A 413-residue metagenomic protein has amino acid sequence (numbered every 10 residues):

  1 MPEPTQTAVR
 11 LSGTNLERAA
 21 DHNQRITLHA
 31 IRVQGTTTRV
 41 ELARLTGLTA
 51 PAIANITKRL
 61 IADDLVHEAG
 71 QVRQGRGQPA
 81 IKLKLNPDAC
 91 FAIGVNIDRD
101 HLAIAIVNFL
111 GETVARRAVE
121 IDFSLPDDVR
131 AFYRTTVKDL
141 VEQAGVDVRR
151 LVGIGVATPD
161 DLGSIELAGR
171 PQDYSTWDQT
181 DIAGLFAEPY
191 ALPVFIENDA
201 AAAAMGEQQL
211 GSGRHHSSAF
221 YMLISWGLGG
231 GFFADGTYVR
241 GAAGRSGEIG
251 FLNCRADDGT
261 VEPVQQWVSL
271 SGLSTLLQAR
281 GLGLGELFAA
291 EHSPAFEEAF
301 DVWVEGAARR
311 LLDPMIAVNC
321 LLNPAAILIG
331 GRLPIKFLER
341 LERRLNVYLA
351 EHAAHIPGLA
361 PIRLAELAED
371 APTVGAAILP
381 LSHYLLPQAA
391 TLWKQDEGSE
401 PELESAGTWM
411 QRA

Functional and structural regions predicted by a protein language model:
M1-A69, G75-E120, S124-R149, A256-A413: ATP-binding/phosphotransfer module of carbohydrate and carboxylate kinases, centering on a glycine-rich
I31, T158, I224-W226, G331-R332: Short secondary-structure boundary segments
G75-R76, K84-P87, G211-H215, L223-I224: Solvent-exposed alpha-helices and their adjacent loops that cap or buttress functional pockets in soluble metabolic
A92-N96, L151-G155, A219-L223, G229: Short glycine-aspartate micro-motif
T113, R117-S218, R340-E351: Glycine-rich phosphate-binding loop and adjoining helix at the ATP-binding site of ATP-dependent phosphoryl-transfer
D160-S164, A201-A204, G229-G230, V239 (+2 more regions): Short, active-site-adjacent cap segments at secondary-structure transitions
D199, S225, A376: Active-site glycine-centered loops adjacent to acidic/histidine catalytic or metal-binding residues that shape
H215-V268: Glycine-rich phosphate-binding loop of actin/hexokinase-like ATP-binding domains
